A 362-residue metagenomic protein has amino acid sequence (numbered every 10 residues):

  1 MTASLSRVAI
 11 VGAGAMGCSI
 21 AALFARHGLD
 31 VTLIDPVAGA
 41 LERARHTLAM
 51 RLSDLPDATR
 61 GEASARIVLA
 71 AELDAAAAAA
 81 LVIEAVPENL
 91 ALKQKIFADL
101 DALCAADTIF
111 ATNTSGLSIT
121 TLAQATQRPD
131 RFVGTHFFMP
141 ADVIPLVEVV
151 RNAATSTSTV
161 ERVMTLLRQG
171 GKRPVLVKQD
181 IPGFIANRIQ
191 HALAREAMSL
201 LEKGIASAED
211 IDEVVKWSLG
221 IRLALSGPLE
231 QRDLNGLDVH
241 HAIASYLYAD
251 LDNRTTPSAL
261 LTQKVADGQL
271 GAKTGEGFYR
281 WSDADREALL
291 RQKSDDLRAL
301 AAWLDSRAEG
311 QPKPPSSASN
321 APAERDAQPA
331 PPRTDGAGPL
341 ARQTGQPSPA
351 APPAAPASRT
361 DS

Functional and structural regions predicted by a protein language model:
M1-D54: NAD(P)+-binding Rossmann beta1-loop-alpha1 motif at the extreme N-terminus of oxidoreductases
T2, K172, K203, E209-S362: NAD(P)-dependent Rossmann-like dehydrogenase/reductase catalytic/cofactor-binding core
V11, I34, A70, A85 (+3 more regions): Structural motif
T32, A186, Q190-E196: Structural/interface elements that position substrates and couple domains in central-metabolism enzymes
P36-A40, S53-D57, G61-F110, L117: Rossmann-like NAD(P)-binding element
I109-N187: Rossmann-fold dinucleotide-binding core
